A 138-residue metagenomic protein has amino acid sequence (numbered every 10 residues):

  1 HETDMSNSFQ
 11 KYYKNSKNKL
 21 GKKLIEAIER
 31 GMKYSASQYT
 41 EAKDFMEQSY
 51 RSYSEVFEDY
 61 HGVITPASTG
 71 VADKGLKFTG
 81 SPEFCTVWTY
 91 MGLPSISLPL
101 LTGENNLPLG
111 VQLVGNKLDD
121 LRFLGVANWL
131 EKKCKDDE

Functional and structural regions predicted by a protein language model:
H1-Y50, S54, P99-G110: Short helix-loop capping/hinge segments that flank enzyme active sites or metal/cofactor-binding pockets
E2, S6, S81-F84, A127: Amphipathic alpha-helical segments in well-structured domains
Y34, Y39-D44, Y90-E138: Structural helix-boundary/capping segments
E41, S68-V87: Short, surface-exposed loop/helix-turn segments at secondary-structure junctions that function as lids/hinges flanking
S52-S54, T79-P99: Small-aliphatic-rich amphipathic alpha-helix that forms the alpha element of a beta-alpha
